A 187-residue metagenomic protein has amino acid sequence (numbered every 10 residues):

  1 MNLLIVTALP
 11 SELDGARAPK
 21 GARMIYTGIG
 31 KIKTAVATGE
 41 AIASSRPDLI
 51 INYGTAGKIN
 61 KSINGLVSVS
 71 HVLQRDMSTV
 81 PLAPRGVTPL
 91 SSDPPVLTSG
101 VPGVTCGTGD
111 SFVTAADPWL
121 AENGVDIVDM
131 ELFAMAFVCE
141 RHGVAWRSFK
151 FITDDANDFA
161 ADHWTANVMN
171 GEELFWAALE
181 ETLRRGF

Functional and structural regions predicted by a protein language model:
N2, E12-F187: Glycine-rich phosphate- or other oxyanion-binding loops that anchor nucleotides, phosphorylated ligands
V6-P10: Structural motif
